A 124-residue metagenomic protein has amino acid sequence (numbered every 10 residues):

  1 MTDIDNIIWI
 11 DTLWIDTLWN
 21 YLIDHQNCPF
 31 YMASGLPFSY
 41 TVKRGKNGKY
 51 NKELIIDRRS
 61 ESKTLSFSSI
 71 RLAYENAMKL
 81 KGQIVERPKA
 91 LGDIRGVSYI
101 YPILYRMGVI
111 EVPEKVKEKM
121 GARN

Functional and structural regions predicted by a protein language model:
M1-N124: Intrinsically disordered, charged low-complexity linkers and terminal tails that flank or connect structured domains
